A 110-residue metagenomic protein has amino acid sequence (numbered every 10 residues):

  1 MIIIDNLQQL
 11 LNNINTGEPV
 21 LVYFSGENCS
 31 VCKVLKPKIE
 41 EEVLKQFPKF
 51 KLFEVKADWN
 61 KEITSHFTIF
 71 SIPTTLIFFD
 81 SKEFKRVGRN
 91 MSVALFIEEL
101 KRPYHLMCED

Functional and structural regions predicted by a protein language model:
M1-N12: N-terminal "domain-start" segment that seeds a small globular fold
I3-I4, F24, F47-E62: Thiol-based oxidoreductase modules, predominantly thioredoxin-like and allied folds used for disulfide exchange
L11, K61-T64: Short hydrophobic/charged patches on amphipathic alpha-helices used for structural packing and interfaces
N15-E27: Short active-site neighborhood of thiol/selenol oxidoreductases, capturing the structured segment around
C29-C32, T75: The canonical Cys-X-X-Cys-His
K33-Q46: Typically the conserved alpha-helix immediately C-terminal to a functionally engaged Cys/Sec in thioredoxin-like
F67-L76: Structural micro-motif
I77-D110: Non-catalytic, surface beta->alpha helical segment in thiol-disulfide oxidoreductase systems
